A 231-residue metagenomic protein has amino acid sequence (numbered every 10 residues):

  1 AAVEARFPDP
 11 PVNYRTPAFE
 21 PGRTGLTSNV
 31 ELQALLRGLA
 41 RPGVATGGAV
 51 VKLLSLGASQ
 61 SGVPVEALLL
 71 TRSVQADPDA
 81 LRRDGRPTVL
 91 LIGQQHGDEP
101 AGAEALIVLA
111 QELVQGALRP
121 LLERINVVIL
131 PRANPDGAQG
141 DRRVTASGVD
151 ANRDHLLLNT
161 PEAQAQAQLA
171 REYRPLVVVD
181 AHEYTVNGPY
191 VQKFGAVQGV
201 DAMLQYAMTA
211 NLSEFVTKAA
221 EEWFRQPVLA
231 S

Functional and structural regions predicted by a protein language model:
A1-S231: M14 metallocarboxypeptidase catalytic domain recognition
